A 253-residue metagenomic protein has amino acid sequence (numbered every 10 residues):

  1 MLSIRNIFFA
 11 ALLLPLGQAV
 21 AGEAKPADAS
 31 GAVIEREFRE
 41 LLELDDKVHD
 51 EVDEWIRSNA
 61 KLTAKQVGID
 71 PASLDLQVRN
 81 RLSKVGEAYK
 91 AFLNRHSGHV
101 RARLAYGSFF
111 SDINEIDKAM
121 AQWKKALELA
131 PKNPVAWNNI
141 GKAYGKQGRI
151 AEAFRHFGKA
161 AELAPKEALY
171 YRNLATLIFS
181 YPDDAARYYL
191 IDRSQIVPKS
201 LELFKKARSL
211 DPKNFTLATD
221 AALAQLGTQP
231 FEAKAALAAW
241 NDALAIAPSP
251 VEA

Functional and structural regions predicted by a protein language model:
I7-G17: Bacterial N-terminal signal peptides
A19-K90, R95: N-terminal leader/linker segments that initiate helical-solenoid repeat arrays
V78-E87, D112-K125, K146-K159, Y181-K206 (+1 more regions): Structural signature of tandem alpha-helical TPR/SEL1-like repeats, specifically the intra-repeat loop/turn
S108, K142, T176, D183 (+1 more regions): Residue-level recognition of tetratricopeptide repeat
